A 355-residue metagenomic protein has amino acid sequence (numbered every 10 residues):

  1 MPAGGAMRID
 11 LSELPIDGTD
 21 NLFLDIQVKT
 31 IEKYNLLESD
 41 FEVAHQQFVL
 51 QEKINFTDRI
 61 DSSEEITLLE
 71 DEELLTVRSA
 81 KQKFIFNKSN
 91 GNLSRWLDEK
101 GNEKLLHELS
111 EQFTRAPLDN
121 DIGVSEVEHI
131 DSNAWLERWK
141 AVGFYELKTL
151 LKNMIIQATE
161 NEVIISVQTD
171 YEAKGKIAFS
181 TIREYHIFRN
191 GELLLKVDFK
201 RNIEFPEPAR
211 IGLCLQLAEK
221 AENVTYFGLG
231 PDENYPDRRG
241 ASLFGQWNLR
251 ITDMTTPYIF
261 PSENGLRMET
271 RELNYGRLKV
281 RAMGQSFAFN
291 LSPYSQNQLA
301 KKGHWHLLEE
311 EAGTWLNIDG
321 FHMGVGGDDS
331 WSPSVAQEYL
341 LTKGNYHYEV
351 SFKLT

Functional and structural regions predicted by a protein language model:
M1-I31: Intrinsically disordered, low-complexity Pro/Gly/Ser/Thr-rich segments with frequent PxxP/GP/PP motifs and embedded
L14-T19, F48-T355: Beta-strand/loop-rich accessory regions of lumenal/periplasmic or secreted enzymes, predominantly carbohydrate-active
Y34-V43, D329-S330: Beta-sandwich strand segments
